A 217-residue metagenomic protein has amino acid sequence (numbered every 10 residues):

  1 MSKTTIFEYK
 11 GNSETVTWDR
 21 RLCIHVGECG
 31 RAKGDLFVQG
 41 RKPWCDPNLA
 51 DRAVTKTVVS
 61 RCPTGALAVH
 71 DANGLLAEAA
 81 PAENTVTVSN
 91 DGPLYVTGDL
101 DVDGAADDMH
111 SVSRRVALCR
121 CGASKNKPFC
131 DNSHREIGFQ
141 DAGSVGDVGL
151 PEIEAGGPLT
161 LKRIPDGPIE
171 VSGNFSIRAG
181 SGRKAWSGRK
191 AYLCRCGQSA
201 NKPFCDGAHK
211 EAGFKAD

Functional and structural regions predicted by a protein language model:
M1-F7, D35-S60, A68-D91, E136-I164 (+1 more regions): Non-heme iron-sulfur electron-transfer modules
S13-T15, R21-Q39, S89-D91, T97-A105: The feature marks the first
T15-A32, L49-G65, T87, L118-P128 (+2 more regions): Cysteine-centered iron-sulfur cluster-binding motifs in ferredoxin-type domains/subunits of redox enzymes
K42-D46, V102-V116, R178-G180, K184-A191: A cross-kingdom feature marking solvent-exposed beta-strand/loop segments within repeated, beta-rich binding/scaffold
P63-A66, T97-D99, K125-H134, S172-G173 (+1 more regions): Extracellular/lumenal glycan-associated surfaces
N84-T85, D108-S111, L150-L161, G180-R183 (+1 more regions): Cross-family detector of peptidyl-prolyl cis-trans isomerase
T87-A106, G157-S181: Surface-exposed interaction/gating patches
V102-A105, N126-F129, I137-Q140, I177-G180 (+3 more regions): Short loop/beta submotifs within extracellular cysteine-rich repeat domains
